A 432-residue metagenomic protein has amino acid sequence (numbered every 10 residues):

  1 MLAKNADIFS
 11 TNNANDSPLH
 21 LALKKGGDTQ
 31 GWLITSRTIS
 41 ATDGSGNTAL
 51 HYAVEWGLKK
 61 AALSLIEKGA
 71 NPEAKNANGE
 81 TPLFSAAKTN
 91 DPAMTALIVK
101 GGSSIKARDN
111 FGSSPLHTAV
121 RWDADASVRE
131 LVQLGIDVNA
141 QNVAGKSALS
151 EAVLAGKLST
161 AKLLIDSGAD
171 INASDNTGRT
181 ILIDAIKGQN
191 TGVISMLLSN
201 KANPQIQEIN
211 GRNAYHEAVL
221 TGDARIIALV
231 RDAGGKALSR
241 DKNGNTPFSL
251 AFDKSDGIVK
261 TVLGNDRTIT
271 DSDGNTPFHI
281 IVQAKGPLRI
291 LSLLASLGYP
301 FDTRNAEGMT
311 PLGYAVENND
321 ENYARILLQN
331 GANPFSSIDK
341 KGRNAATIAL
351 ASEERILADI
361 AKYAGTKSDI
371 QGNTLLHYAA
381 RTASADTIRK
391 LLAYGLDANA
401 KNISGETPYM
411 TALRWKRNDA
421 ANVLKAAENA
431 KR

Functional and structural regions predicted by a protein language model:
M1-L2, W32-I34, L65, I98 (+10 more regions): Conserved hydrophobic site in ankyrin repeats
I8, I39, P72, I105 (+9 more regions): Ankyrin-repeat inter-repeat connecting loop/turn
T11, P18-A22, P247-A251, I338-L350 (+1 more regions): Leucine-rich solenoid repeat scaffolds
N12, D43, N76, D109 (+9 more regions): Ankyrin repeat boundary/linker residues
L21-G27, Y52-L58, S85-D91, T118-A124 (+9 more regions): Ankyrin repeat A-helix N-terminal signature
R37-T38, L134, S167, N200 (+9 more regions): Ankyrin-repeat-protein effector appendages
